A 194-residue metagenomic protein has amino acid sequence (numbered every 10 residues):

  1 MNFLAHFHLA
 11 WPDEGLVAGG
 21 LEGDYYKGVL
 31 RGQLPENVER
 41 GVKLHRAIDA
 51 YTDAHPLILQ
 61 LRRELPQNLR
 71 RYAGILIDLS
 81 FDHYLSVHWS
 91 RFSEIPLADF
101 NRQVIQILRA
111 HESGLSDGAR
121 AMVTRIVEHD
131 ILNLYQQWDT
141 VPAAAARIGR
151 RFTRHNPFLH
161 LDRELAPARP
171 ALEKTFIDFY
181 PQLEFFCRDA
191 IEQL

Functional and structural regions predicted by a protein language model:
M1-W89, S93, L165-L194: An N-terminal structural lobe/cap that precedes and organizes the functional/catalytic core across diverse proteins
E64-H129: Active-site-proximal alpha-helical scaffolds that flank and shape metal-associated catalytic sites
N101-F185, D189: An amphipathic alpha-helical core segment
